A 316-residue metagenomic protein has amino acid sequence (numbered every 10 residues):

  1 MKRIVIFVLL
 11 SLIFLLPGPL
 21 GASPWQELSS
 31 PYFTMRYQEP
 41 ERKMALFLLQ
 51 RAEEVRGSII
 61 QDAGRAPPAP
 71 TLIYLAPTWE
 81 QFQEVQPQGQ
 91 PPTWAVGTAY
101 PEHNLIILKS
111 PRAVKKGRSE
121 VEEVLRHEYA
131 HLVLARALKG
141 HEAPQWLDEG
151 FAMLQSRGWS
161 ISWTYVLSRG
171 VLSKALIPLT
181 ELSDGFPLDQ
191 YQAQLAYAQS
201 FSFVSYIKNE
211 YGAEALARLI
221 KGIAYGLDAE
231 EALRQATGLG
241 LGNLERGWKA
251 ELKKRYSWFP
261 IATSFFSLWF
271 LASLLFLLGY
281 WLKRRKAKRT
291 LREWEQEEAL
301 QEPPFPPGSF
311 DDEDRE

Functional and structural regions predicted by a protein language model:
M1-I4, R315-E316: Positively charged n-region of N-terminal signal peptides that target proteins for export
R3, T34-R36, E128-Y129, L182-G185 (+1 more regions): A short alpha-helix capping/helix-coil boundary motif
V8-P17: Bacterial N-terminal signal peptides
G18-L20, K221: Short linear motifs in intrinsically disordered
A22-P144, A196, A229: Juxtacatalytic substrate-recognition/specificity segment
E27, Y191-Q194, Y225-E316: Beta/coil-rich, acidic/histidine-enriched accessory regions frequently appended to metallopeptidases
T93, G97-L108, K116-V124, R136-F265: Acidic/His/Gly-enriched intrinsically disordered linker/tail segments that often contain short helix/coil "MoRF-like"
